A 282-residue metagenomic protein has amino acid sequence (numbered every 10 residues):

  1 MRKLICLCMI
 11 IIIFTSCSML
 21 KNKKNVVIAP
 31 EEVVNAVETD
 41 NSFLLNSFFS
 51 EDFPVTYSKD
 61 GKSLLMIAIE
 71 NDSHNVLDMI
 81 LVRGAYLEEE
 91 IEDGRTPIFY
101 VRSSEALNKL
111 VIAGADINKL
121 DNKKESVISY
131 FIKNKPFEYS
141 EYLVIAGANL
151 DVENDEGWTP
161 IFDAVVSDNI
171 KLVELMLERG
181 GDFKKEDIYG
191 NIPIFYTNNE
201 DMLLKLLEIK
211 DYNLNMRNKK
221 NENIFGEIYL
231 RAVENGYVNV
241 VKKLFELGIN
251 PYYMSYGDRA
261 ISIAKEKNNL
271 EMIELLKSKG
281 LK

Functional and structural regions predicted by a protein language model:
M1-L4: Positively charged n-region of N-terminal signal peptides that target proteins for export
T15-S16: C-terminal motif of bacterial Sec signal peptides marking the signal peptidase cleavage site
N22-I67, N71-D72: N-terminal segments that cap or nucleate solenoid repeat domains
N35-D40, I67-S73, Y100-S104, Y130-P136 (+5 more regions): Ankyrin repeat A-helix N-terminal signature
N41-F49, S73-L81, S103-I112, P136-I145 (+4 more regions): Ankyrin repeat structural motif
P54-V55, L87, I117, L150 (+3 more regions): Ankyrin-repeat inter-repeat connecting loop/turn
Y57-S58, E90, L120, E153 (+3 more regions): Ankyrin-repeat boundary/linker signal
